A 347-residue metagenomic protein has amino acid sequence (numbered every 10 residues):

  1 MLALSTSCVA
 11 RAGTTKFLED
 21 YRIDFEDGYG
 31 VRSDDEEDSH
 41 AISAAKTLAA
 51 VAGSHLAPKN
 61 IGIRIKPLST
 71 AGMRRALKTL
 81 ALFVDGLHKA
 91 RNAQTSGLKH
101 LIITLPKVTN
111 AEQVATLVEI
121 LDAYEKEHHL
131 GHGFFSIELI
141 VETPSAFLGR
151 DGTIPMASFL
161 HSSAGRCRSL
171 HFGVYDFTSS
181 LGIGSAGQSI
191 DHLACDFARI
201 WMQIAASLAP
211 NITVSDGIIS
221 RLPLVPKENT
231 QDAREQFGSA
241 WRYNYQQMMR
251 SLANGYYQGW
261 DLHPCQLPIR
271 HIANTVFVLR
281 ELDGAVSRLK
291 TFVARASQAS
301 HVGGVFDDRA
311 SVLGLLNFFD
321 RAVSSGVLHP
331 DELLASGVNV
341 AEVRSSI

Functional and structural regions predicted by a protein language model:
M1-I347: Expand to "…catalyze enediolate/carbanion chemistry for C-C bond making/breaking, isomerization, decarboxylation
